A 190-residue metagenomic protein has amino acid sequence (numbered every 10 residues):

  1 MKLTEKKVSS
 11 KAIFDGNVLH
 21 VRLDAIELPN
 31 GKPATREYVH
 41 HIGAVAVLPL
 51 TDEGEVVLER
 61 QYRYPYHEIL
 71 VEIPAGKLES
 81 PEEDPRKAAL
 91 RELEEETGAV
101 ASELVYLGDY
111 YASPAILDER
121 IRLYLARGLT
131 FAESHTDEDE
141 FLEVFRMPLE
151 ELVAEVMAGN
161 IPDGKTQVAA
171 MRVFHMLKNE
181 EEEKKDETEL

Functional and structural regions predicted by a protein language model:
M1-D15: Extreme N-terminal tail/first-helix region
K2, A46-R91: Conserved Nudix-box catalytic region and its N-terminal flanking loop in Nudix hydrolases and closely related
K2-E5, K32, Y106, I121 (+1 more regions): Nudix hydrolase/Nudix homology domain
K11-A46, D52: Acidic, metal-coordinating catalytic segment for phosphate/diphosphate chemistry, firing primarily on the Nudix
A12-G16, Y110-R122, K178: Acidic pyrophosphate-coordinating catalytic loop
H20, E72, L123, R146: Short aromatic/basic micro-patch
L23-N30, S113-A132: Active-site-adjacent beta-strand/loop module that shapes the phosphate/pyrophosphate-binding cleft
V100-L107: A short coil-to-beta-strand element that immediately follows conserved catalytic motifs
